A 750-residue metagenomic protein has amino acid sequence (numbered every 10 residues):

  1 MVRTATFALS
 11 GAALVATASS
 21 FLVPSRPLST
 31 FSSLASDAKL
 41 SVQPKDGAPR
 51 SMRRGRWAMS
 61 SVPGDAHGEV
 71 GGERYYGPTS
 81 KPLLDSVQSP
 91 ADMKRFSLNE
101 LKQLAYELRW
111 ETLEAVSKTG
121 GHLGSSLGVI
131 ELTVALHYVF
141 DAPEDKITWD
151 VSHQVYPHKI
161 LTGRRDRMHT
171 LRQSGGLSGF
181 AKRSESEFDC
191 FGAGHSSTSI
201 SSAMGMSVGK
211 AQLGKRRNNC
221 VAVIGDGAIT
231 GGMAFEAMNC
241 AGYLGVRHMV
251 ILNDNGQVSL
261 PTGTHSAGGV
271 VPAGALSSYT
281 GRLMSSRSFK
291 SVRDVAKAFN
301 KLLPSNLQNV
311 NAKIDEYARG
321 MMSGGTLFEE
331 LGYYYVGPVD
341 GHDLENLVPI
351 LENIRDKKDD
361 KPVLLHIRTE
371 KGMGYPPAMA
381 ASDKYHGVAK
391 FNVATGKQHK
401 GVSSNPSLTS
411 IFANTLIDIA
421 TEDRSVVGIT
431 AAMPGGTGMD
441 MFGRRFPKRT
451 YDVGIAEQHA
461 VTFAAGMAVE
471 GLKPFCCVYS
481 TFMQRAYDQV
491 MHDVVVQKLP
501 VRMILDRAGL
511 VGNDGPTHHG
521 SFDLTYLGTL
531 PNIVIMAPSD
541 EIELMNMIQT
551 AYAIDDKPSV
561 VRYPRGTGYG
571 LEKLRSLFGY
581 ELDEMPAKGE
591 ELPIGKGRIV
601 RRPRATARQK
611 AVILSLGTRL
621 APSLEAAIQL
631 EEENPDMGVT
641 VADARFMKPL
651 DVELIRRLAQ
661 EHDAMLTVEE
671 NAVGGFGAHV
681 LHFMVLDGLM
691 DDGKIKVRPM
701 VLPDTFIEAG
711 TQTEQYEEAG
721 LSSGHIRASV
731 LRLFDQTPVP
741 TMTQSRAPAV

Functional and structural regions predicted by a protein language model:
M1-Q43: N-terminal chloroplast transit peptides
L34-S36, L40-D85, A267, S745-V750: N-terminal plastid-targeting presequences
P63-T162, E329-P349, K358-T369: N-terminal amphipathic, basic-rich helices that act as targeting or association modules
Q103-G214, N239, G443, T450 (+1 more regions): Long, structured ligand/cofactor-binding scaffold of large enzymes
T119-G121, D145-T148, F191-G192, K215-G231 (+5 more regions): A short, small-residue-rich loop immediately preceding and capping a beta-strand
T162, T170-S202, Q212-R217, Y243-K384 (+6 more regions): Thiamine diphosphate
G227-E236, V258-S259: Short acidic, Gly/Ser-rich segments with clustered Asp/Glu that frequently serve as metal-coordination loops in enzyme
A537-I554: Conserved glycine-bearing catalytic or ligand-binding loops at nucleotide- and phosphate-handling centers of large
